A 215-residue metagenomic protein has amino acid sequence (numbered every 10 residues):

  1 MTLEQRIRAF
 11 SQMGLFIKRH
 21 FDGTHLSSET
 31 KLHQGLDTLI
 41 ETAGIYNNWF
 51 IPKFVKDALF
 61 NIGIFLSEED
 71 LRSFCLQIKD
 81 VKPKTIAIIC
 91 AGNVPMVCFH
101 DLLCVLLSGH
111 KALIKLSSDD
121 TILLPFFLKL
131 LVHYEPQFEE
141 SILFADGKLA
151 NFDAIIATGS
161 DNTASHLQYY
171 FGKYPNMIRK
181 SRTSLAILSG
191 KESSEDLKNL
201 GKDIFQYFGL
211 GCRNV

Functional and structural regions predicted by a protein language model:
M1-A87: N-terminal Rossmann-like NAD(P)+-binding subdomain of aldehyde/semialdehyde dehydrogenases
R6, G109, I155, L188: Residue-level signal for inorganic ion chemistry
I7, F16, H133-Q137, S165-V215: ALDH superfamily catalytic-core signature
R72-Y134, F138: Conserved small-residue-rich beta-alpha loop and adjacent elements that most often cradle the phosphate/pyrophosphate
V81, A150, R213: Structured loop/turn residues at beta-strand edges in well-structured enzyme cores
I89-G92, K115-S118, A157-S160, R179-S181 (+1 more regions): Short His-Asn-centered micro-motif
E140-A150: Short acidic low-complexity segments
L149-Y174: C-terminal domain-closing interface element
